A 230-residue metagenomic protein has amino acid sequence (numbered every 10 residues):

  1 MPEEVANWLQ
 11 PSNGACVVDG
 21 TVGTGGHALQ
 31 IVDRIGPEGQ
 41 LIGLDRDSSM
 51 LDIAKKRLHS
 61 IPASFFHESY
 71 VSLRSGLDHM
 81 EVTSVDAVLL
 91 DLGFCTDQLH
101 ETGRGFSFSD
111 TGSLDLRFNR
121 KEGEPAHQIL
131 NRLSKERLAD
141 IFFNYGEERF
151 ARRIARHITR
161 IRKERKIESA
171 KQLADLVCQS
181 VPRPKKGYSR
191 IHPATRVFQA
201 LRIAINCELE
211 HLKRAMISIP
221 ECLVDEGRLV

Functional and structural regions predicted by a protein language model:
M1-V230: S-adenosyl-L-methionine-dependent methyltransferase catalytic core, i.e., the SAM/SAH-binding region
